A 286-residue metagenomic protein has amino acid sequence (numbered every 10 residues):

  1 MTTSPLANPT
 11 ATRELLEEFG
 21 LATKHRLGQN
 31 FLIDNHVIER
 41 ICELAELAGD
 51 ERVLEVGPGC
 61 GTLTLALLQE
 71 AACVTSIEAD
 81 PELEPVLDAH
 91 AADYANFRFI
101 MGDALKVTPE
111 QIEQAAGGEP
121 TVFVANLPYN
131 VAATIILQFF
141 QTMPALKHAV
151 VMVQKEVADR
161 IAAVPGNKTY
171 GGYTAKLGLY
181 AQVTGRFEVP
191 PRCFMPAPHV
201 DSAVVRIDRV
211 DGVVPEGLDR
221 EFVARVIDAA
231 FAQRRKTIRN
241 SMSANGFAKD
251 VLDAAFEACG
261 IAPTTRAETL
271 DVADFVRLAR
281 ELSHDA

Functional and structural regions predicted by a protein language model:
M1-D228, E257, R277-H284: Catalytic cores of RNA-modifying enzymes
R209, I227-A286: C-terminal lobe and adjacent flexible extensions of AdoMet/dcAdoMet transferase-like proteins
